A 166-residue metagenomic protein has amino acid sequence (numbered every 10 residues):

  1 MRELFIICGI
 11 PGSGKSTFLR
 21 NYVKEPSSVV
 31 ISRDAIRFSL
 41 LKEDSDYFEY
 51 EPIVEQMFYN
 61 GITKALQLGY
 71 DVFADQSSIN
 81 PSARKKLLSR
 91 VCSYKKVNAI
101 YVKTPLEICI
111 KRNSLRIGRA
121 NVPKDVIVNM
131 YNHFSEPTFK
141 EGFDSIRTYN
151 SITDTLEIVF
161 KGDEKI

Functional and structural regions predicted by a protein language model:
M1-C8, S13-S16, N21-E25, V29 (+1 more regions): Conserved GTP-binding G-domain of TRAFAC-class P-loop NTPases and closely related GTPase folds
S16-Y70: Conserved substrate/cofactor phosphate-moiety recognition/catalytic segment in nucleotide-dependent phosphotransferases
A35, S78-S82, T104-P105, D125: Short beta->alpha linker loops
K42, R84-K85, C109-I110: Short Asp/Glu-rich motifs
E49-V102: Glycine-rich phosphate-binding loop used to anchor ATP phosphates in small-molecule kinases, encompassing both
